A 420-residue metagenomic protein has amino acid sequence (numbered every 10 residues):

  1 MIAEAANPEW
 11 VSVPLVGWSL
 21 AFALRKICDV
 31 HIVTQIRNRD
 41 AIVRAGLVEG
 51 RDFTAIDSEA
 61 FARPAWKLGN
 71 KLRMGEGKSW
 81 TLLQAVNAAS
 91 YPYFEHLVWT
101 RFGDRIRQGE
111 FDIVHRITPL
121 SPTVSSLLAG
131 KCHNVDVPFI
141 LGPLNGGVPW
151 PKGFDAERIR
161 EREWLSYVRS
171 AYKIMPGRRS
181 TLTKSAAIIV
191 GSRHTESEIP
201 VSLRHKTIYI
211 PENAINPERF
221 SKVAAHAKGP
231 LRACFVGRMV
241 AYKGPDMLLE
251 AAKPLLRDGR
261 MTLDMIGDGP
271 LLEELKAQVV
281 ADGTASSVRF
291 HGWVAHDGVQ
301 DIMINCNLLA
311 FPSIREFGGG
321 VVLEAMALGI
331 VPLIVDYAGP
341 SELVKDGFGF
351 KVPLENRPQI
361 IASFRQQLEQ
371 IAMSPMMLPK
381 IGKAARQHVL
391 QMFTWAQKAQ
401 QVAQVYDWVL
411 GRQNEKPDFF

Functional and structural regions predicted by a protein language model:
E4, R63-V86, H133-P176: Acceptor-binding helix/loop patch of EC 2.4 sugar-transfer enzymes, predominantly nucleotide-sugar-dependent
L15, L231, F235-P254, P270-E273: A conserved mid-protein helix/loop that constitutes part of the nucleotide-sugar donor-binding site
F53-A55, F139, V168-K222: Donor nucleotide-sugar binding/catalytic pocket of nucleotide-sugar-dependent glycosyltransferases
L182, W293-V294, D301-C306: Short alpha-helical donor nucleotide-sugar binding micro-motif in glycosyltransferases
E274-V294: Nucleotide-activated donor-binding/catalytic signature segment of Leloir-type glycosyltransferases, i.e., the conserved
I314: Aromatic "clamp/platform" in nucleotide-sugar-dependent glycosyltransferases that forms part of the donor/acceptor
V331-V335: Short hydrophobic beta-strand element within catalytic cores of glycosyltransferases and related nucleotide-activated
S341-E369, M376-K380: Change "using UDP/GDP/dTDP sugars" to "using nucleotide sugars
